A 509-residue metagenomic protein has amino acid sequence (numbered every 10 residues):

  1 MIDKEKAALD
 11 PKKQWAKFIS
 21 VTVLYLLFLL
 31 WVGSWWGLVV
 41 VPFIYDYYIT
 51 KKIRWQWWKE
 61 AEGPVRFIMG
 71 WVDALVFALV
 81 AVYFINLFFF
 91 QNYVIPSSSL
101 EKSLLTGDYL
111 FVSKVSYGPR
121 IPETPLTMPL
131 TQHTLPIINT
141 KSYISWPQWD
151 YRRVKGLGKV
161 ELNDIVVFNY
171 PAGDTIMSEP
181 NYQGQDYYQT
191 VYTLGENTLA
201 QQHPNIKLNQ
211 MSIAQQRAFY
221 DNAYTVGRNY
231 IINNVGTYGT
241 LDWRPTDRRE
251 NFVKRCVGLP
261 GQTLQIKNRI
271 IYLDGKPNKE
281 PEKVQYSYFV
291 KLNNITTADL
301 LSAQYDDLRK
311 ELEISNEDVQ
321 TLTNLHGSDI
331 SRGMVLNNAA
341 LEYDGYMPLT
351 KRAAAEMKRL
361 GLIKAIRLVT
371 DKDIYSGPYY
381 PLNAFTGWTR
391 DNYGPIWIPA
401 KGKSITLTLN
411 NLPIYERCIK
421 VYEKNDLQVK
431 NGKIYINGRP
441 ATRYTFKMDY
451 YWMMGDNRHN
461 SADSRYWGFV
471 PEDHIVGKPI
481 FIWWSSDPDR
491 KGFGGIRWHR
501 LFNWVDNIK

Functional and structural regions predicted by a protein language model:
M1-K509: Extended hydrophobic leader/signal-anchor segments used for secretion and membrane insertion
